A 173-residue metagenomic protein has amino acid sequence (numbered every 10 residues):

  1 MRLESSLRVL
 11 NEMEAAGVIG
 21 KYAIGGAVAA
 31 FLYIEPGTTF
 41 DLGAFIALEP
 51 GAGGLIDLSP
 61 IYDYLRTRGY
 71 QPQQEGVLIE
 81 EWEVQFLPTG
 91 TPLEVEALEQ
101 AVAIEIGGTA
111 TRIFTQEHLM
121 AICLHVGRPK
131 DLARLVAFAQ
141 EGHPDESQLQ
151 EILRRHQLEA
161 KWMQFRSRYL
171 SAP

Functional and structural regions predicted by a protein language model:
M1-P173: Compositionally biased terminal segments of proteins
